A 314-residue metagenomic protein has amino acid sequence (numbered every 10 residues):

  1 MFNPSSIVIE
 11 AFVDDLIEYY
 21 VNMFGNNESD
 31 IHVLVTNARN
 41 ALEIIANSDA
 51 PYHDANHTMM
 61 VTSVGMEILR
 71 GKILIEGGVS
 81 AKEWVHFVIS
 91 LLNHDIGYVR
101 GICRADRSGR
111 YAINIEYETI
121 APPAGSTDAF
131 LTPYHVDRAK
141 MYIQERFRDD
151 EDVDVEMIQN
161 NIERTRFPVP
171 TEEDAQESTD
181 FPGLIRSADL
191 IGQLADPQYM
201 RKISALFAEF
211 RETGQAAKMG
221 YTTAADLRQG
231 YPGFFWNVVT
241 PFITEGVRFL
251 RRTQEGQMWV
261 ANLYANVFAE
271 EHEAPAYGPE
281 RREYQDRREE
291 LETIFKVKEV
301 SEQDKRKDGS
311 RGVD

Functional and structural regions predicted by a protein language model:
M1-D49: Boundary/activation segment at the start of structured domains
M1-Y20, E67-E83, N93, G97-R104 (+2 more regions): Divalent metal-dependent phosphate-bond-processing catalytic cores, especially two-metal-ion Mg2+/Mn2+ enzymes that act
I31-R39, A55, M59, W84 (+2 more regions): Short, well-structured alpha-helical segments
T36-S63, A121-T127: Active-site flanking loop/helix segments enriched in acidic
R39-L42, T62-R70, K140, Q144: Amphipathic, well-packed alpha-helical segments that form the structural scaffold of globular domains
N47-H86: Alpha-helical phosphate/pyrophosphate-handling elements in metalloenzyme active cores
G65, D128-P170: Histidine- and acidic-residue-rich, metal-dependent catalytic cores
I102-G125: Post-HEXXH active-site segment of zinc metalloproteases
